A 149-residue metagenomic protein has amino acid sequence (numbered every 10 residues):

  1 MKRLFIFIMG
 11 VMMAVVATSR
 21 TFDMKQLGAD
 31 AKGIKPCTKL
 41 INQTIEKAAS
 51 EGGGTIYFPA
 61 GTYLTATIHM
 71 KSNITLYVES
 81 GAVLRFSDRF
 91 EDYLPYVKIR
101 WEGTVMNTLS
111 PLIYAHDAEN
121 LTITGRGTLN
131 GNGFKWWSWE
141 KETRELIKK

Functional and structural regions predicted by a protein language model:
K2-G10: Sec-dependent signal peptide recognition, specifically the positively charged N-region followed immediately by
V11-M12, W139: Repetitive helical segments and hydrophobic/amphipathic motifs
A14-V16: N-terminal signal peptide c-region/cleavage motif recognized by signal peptidases
T18-K149: Extracellular/periplasmic carbohydrate-active domains that bind, remodel, or depolymerize complex polysaccharides
